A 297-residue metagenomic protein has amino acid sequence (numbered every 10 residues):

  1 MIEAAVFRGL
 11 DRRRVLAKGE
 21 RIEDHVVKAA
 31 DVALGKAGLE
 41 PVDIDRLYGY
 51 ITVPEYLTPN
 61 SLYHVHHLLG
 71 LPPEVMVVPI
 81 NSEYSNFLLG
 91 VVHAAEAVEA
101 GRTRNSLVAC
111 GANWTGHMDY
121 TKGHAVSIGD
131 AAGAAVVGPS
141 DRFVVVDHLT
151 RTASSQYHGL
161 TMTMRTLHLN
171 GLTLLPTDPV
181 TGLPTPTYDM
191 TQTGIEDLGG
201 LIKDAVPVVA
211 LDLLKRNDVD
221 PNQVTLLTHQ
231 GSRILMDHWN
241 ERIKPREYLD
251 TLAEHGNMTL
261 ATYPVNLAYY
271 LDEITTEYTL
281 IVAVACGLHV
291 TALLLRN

Functional and structural regions predicted by a protein language model:
M1, K28, L88-T161, P264-N297: Conserved beta-strand-centric core segments of catalytic alpha/beta enzyme folds
M1-V15: N-terminal amphipathic/basic leader segments beginning at the initiator methionine
I2-V6, Y56-G70, V108-A112, V180-T181 (+1 more regions): Acidic-glycine-rich active-site phosphate/pyrophosphate-binding loop
R12, I44-Y48, L69-I80, G116-D119 (+1 more regions): Glycine/charged-rich beta-loop-alpha catalytic/anionic-binding loops adjacent to active sites
G19-Y84, L88, R216-M236: Conserved beta-ketoacyl condensing-enzyme motif
D24-L34, A125-L252: Hydrophobic pocket-lining "lid/loop/helix" segments that shape and contact the acyl-thioester
V27, V53-P54, P72-E74, N81-R102 (+3 more regions): Claisen-condensing/thiolase-fold acyl-transfer catalytic domains that form or cleave C-C bonds in fatty acid
N60-Y63, Y120, T262: Generic recognition of short, well-ordered alpha-helical segments
